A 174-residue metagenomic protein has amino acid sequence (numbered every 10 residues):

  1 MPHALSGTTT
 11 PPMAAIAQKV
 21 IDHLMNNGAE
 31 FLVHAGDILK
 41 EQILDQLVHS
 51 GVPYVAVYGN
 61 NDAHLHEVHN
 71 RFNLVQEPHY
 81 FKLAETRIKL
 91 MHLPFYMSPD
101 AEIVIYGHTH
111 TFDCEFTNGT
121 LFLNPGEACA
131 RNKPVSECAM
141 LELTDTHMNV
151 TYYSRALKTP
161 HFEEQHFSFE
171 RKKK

Functional and structural regions predicted by a protein language model:
M1-V52, A63-E77, V135-E137, E170-K174: N-terminal active-site segment of His-dependent metallophosphoesterases
L5-P11, G36-I38, G59-D62, L93-P94 (+2 more regions): Active-site metal-binding loops of divalent metal-dependent hydrolases
E30, E41, E77, E102 (+6 more regions): Glutamate identity and glutamate-enriched acidic tracts
L32, L90, Y106-H108, T159 (+1 more regions): Intrinsically disordered, low-complexity regions enriched for glutamine and histidine
L44-S50, F81-M91, H161-E164: Charged, low-complexity, helix/coiled-coil-prone segments
Y54-Y58, Q76-H79, T151-S154: Short, structured secondary-structure boundary patches
V55, K82-T151: Conserved beta-sheet core of the metallophosphoesterase superfamily
T144-K174: Charged phosphate-binding loop/patch that engages nucleotide di/tri-phosphates or the phosphate backbone of nucleic
